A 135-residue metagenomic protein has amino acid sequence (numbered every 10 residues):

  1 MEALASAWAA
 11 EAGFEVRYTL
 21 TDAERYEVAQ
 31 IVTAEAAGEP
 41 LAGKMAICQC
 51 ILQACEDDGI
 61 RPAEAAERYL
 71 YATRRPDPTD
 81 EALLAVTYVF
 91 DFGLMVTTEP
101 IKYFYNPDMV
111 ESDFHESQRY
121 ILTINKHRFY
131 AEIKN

Functional and structural regions predicted by a protein language model:
A5-N135: Bacterial extracytoplasmic/cell-wall-associated proteins, especially those involved in peptidoglycan
